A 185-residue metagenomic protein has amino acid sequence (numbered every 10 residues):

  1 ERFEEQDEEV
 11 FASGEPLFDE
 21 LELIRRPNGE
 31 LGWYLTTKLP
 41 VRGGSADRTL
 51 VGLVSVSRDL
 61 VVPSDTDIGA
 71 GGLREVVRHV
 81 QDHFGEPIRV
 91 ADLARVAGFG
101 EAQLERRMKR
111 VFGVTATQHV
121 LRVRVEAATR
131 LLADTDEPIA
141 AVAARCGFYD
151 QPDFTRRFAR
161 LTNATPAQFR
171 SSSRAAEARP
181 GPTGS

Functional and structural regions predicted by a protein language model:
E1-R26: Terminal output helix/cap of sensory domains in signal transduction proteins
D7, L31-W33, G52: Beta-strand residues that line the small-molecule/cofactor-binding core of sensory signal-transduction domains
F18, W33-T36: PAS/PAC sensory module
R26, T37-G44: PAS-family sensory domains and close relatives that share small-molecule sensor folds
V41-G43, D47-R74: Sensory coupling linkers of modular signal transduction proteins
T66-I88, L121-E137: A short, Lys/Arg-enriched amphipathic alpha-helix from helix-turn-helix/homeodomain DNA-binding modules
A91-V120, A143-Q168: Basic/polar phosphate-binding segments, predominantly the helix-turn-helix DNA-binding elements of transcriptional
R110-Y149, S172-S185: Terminal helix-turn-helix DNA-binding modules in bacterial transcription factors
